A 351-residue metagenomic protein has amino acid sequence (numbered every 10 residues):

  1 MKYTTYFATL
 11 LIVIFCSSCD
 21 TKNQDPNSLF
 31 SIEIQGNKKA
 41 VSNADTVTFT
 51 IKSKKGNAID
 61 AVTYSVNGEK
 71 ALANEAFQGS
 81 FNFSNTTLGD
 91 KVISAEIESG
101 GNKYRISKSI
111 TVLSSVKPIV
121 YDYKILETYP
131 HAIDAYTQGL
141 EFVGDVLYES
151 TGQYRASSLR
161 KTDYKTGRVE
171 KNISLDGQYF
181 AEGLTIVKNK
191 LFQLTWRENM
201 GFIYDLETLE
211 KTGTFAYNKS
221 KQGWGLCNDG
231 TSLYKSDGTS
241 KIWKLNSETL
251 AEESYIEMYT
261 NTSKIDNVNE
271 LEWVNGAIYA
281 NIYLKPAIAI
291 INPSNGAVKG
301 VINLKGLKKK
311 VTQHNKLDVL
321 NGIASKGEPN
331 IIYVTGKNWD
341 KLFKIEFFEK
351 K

Functional and structural regions predicted by a protein language model:
F15-S18: C-terminal motif of bacterial Sec signal peptides marking the signal peptidase cleavage site
N82-D90: Surface-exposed, short loops/turns at beta-strand junctions within beta-sandwich domains
L113-D134, Y164-E170: A short helix->beta-strand "capping" segment at the edge of beta-propeller domains
K124-P130, R168-L175, E210-A216, S254-S263 (+2 more regions): A short beta-strand motif characteristic of beta-propeller blades
L126-S158, I173-T185, G336-N338: Beta-strand-rich domains and repeat architectures in extracellular enzymes and scaffolds, especially beta-propellers
I133-G144, G177-K188, N218-G230, T262-V274 (+1 more regions): Beta-rich, blade/repeat-based domains predominating in secreted/periplasmic proteins but also intracellular
E149-Q153, Q193-E198, L233-T239, A280-L284 (+2 more regions): Conserved beta-strand positions in repeat-built beta-propeller and related beta-rich domains
T162-G167, D205-L209, N246-L250, N292-A297 (+1 more regions): Short loop/turn segments that connect beta-strands within beta-propeller blades
